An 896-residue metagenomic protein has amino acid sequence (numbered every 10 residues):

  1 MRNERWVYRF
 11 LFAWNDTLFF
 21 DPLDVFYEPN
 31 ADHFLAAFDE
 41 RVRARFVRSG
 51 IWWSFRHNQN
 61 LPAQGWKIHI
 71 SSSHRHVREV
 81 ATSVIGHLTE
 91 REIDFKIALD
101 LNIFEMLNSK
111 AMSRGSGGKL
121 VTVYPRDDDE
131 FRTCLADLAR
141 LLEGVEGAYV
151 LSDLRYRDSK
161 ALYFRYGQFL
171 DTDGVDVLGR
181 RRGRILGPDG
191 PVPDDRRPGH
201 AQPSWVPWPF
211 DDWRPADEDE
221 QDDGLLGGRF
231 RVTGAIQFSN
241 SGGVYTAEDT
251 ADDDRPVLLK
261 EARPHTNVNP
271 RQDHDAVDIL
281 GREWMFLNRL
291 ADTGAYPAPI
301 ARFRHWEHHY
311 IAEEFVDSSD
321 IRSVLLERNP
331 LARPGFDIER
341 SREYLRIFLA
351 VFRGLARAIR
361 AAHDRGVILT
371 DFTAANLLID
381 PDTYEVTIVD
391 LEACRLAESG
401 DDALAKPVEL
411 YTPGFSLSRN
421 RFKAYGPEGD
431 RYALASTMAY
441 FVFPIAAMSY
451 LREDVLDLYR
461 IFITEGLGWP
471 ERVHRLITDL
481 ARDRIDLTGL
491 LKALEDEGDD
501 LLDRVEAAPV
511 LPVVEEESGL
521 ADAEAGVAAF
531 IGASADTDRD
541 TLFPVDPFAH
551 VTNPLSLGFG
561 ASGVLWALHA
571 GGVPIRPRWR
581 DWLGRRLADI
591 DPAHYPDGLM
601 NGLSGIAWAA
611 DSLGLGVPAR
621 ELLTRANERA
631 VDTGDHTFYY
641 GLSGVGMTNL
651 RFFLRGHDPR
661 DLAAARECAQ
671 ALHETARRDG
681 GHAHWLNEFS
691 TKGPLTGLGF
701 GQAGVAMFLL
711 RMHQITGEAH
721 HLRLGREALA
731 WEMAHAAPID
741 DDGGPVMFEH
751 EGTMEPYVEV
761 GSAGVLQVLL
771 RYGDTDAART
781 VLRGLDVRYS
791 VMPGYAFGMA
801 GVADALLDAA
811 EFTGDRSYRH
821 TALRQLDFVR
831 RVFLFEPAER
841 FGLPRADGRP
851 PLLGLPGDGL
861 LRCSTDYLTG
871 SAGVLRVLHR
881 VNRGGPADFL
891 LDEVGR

Functional and structural regions predicted by a protein language model:
R5-V25, L178-G234: Juxta-kinase regulatory segment immediately upstream of eukaryotic protein kinase catalytic domains
Q64-H74, T233-A235, N240-E283: ATP-binding glycine-rich loop module of kinase domains
V145, D500-T541, R711, I715 (+7 more regions): Terminal, non-catalytic domain-edge segments
A298-H309: Short beta-strand micro-motifs within the conserved protein kinase catalytic domain, predominantly in the N-lobe
E307-D320: Conserved short submotifs of the Hanks-type protein kinase catalytic core that shape the nucleotide-binding pocket
V351-F352: Activation segment signature within eukaryotic-like protein kinase domains
I359, H363-D380: Catalytic-loop of the protein kinase fold
C394-I463: C-lobe/activation-segment region of protein kinase-like
